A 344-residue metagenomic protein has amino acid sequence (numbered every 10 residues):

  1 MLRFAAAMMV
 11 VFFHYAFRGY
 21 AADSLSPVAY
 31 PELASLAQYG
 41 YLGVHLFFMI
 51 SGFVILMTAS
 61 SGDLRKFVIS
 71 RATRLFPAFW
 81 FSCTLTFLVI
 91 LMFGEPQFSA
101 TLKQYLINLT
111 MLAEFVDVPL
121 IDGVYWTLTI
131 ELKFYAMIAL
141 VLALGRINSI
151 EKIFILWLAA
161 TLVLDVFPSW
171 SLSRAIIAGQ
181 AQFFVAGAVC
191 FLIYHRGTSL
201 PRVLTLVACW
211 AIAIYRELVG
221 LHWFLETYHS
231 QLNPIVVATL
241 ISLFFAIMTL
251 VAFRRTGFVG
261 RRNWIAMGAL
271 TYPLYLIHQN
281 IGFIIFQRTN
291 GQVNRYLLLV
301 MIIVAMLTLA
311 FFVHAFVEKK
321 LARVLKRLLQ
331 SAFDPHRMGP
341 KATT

Functional and structural regions predicted by a protein language model:
L2-A6, A37, V44, F79-S82 (+3 more regions): Hydrophobic alpha-helical transmembrane segments of polytopic
R3, V11, H45, G52 (+7 more regions): Generic structural signal for small/hydrophobic residues in well-ordered secondary structure, especially within
F4, W80, T84, L132 (+5 more regions): Residue-level signature of the transmembrane alpha-helical core of multi-pass small-molecule transporters
M8-V11, F87-L88, A136-L144, L162-V163 (+1 more regions): Alpha-helical transmembrane segments of multipass membrane proteins
F12-L36, M57-S61, R65-K66, F115-D117 (+3 more regions): Alpha-helical transmembrane segments in multi-pass integral membrane proteins
R18-L42, L46, I50, T58 (+5 more regions): Membrane-interface helix-loop-helix regions
H336-T344: Short, charged juxtamembrane terminal tails flanking transmembrane helices
